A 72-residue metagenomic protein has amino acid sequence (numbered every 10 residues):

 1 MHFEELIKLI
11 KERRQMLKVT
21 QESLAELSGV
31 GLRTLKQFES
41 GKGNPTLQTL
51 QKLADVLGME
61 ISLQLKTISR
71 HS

Functional and structural regions predicted by a protein language model:
K8-S23: Short basic helix-loop element that most often maps to the first helix and adjoining turn of HTH DNA-binding modules
I10, L24-A25, L35-F38: Conserved hydrophobic/aromatic packing and binding residues within compact polymer-binding modules
Q15, E26, D55: Alpha-helical residues within the helix-turn-helix
G29-G43: Recognition helix of helix-turn-helix/homeodomain-like DNA-binding domains that insert into the DNA major groove
K42-K52: Short, basic-rich loop-to-helix N-cap that marks the start of a DNA-contacting helix
Q48, S62-S72: Short, charged recognition helix plus adjacent turn of helix-turn-helix-like nucleic-acid-binding domains
